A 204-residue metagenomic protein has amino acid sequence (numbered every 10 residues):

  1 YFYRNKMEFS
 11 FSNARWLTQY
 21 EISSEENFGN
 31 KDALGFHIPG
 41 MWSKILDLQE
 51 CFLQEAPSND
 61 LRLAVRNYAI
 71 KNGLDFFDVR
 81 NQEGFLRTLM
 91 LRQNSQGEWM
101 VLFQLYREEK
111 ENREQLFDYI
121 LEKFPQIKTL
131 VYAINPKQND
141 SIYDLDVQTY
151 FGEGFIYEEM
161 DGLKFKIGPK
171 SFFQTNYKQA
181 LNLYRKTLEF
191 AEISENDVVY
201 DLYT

Functional and structural regions predicted by a protein language model:
Y1-T204: Accessory RNA-recognition modules of RNA-modification enzymes
